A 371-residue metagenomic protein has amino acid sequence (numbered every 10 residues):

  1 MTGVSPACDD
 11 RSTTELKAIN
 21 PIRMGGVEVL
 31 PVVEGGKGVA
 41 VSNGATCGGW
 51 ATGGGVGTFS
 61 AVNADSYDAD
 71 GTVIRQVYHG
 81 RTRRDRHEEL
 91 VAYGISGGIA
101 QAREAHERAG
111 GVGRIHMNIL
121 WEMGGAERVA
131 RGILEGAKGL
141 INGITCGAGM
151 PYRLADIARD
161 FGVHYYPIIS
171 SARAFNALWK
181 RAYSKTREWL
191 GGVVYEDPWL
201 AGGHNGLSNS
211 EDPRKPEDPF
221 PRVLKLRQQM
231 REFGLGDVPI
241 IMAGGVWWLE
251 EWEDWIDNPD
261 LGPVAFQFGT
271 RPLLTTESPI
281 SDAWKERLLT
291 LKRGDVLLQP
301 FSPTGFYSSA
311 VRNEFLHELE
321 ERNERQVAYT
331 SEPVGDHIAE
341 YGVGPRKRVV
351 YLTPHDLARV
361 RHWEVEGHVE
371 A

Functional and structural regions predicted by a protein language model:
M1-T2, A371: Short intrinsically disordered, low-complexity coil segments enriched in acidic
T2-L235: Active-site entrance/lid segments in N-terminal catalytic domains of soluble metabolic enzymes
V33, T46, L200-F220, R227-D237 (+1 more regions): Conserved active-site-proximal phosphate/metal-binding subdomains
S60, I168, A243, F268-G269: Generic beta-sheet signal
I241-W248: A short glycine-centered flexible hinge/capping loop motif at secondary-structure junctions
